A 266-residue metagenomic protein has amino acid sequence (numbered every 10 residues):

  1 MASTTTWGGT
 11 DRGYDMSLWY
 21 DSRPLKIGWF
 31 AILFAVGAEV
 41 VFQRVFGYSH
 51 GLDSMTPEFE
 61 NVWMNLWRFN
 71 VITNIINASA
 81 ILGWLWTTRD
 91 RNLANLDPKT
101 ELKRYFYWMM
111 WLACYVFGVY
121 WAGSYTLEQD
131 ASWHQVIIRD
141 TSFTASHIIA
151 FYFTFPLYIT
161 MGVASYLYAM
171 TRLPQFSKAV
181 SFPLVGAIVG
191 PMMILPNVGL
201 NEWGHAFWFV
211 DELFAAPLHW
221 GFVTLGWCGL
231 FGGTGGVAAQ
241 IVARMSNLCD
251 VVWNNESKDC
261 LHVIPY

Functional and structural regions predicted by a protein language model:
A2-T4, N70-W86, Y152-S165, F222-V242: Hydrophobic cores of alpha-helical transmembrane segments in multi-pass inner/ER membrane proteins, independent
G9-L33, P98-A113, R172-G186, Q240-A243: Alpha-helical transmembrane segments and their helix-start/interface "positive-inside/aromatic belt" motifs in integral
A31-S49: Alpha-helical transmembrane segments of multi-pass membrane proteins
Q43-S49, A122-I138, N197-E212: Juxtamembrane "helix-exit" motif on the non-cytosolic side of transmembrane helices
G47-L66: Perimembrane loop-to-helix junctions flanking transmembrane segments
I72-W133, S165: Internal transmembrane alpha-helix with an interfacial aromatic "cap," most often the third helix
C114-A179: Membrane-proximal helix-loop-helix units in multi-pass membrane proteins
S181-Y266: C-terminal transmembrane-bundle signature of multipass membrane proteins, characterized by strong activation on
